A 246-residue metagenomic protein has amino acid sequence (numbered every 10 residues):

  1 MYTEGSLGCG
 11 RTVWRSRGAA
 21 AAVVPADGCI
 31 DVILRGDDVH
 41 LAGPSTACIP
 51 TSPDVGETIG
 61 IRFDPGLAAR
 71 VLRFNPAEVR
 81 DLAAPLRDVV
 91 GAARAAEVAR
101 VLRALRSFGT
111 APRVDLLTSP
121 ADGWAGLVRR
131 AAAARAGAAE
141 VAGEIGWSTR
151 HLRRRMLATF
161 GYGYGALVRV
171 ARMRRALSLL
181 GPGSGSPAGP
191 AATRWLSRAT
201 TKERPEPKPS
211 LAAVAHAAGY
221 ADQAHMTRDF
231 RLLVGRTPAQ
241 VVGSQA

Functional and structural regions predicted by a protein language model:
M1-T149, T159-Y164, S178-G189, R194-R198 (+2 more regions): Alpha-helical bundle regulatory/interaction domains
M156, V168, F230-R231, V242: DNA major-groove recognition helix of helix-turn-helix
V214, M226, F230: Conserved active-site tyrosine of GNAT-family acetyltransferases
